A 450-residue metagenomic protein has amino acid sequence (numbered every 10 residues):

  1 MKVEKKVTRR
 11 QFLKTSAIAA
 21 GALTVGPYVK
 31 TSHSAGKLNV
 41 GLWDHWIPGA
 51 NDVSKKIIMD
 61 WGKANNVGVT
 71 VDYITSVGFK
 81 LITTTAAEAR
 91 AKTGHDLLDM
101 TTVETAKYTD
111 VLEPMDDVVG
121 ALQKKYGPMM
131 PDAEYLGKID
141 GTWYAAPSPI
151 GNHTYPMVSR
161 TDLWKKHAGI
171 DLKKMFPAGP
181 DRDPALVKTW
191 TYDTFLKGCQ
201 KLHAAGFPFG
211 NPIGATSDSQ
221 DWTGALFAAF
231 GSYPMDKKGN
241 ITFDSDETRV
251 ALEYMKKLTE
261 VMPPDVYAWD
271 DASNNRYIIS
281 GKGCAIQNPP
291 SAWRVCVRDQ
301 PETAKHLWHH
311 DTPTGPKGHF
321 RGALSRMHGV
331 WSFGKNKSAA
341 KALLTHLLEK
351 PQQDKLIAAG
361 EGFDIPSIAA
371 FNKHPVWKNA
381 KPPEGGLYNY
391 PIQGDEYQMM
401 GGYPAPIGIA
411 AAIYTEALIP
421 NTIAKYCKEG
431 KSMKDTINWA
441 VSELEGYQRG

Functional and structural regions predicted by a protein language model:
M1-Q11, A20: N-terminal secretory signal peptides
G36-N39, K63-N65, G141, D162-L163 (+8 more regions): Extracytoplasmic/periplasmic substrate-recognition and gating elements
G36-V103, R276: Early extracytoplasmic/lumenal segment of secretory-pathway proteins
Y73-T84, T189-T194, V266-I279: Short helix-initiation/N-cap motifs at beta->coil->alpha
T101-P156, H306-P313, A380-K381, G385-G394: Hinge/lid segment of periplasmic solute-binding proteins
I139-G151, Y155, D183-I241, E247 (+1 more regions): Extracytoplasmic/periplasmic solute-binding protein
Y192-L202, K237-A268, R298, T312: Glycine-centered hinge/linker elements that transmit conformational signals in sensory and ligand-binding systems
A268, P383-E445: C-terminal capping/gating helix-and-loop segments adjacent to ligand/active sites or protein-protein/ligand interfaces
